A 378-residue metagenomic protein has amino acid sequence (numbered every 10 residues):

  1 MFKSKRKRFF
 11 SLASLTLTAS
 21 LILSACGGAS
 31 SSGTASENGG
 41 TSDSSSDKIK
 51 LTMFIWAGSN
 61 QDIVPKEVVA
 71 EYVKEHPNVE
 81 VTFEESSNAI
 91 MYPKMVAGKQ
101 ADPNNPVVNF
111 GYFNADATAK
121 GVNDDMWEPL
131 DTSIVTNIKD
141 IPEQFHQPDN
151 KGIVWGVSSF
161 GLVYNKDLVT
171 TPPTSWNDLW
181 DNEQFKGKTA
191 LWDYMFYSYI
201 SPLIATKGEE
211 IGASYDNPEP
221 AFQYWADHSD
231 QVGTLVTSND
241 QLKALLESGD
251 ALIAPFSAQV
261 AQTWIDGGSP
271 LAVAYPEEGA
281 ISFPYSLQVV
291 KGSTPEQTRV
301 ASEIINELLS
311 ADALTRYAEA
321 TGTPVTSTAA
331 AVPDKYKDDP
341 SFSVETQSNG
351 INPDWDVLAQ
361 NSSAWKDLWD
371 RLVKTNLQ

Functional and structural regions predicted by a protein language model:
M1-L51, L377-Q378: Short, low-complexity disordered leader/linker segments with a strong preference for bacterial N-terminal type II
F54-P65, N88-A89, N105-E247: Extracytoplasmic ligand-binding site segments that recognize negatively charged/polar headgroups
G58-E80, W264: Short, polar/charged alpha-helical segment
T118-K120, E247, I253-P270: A ligand-binding cleft/hinge motif common to bilobed small-molecule-binding domains
S158, F222-H228, G267-K291: Periplasmic-binding protein-like
G161-L168, I204-G208, P284-E296, R316-A320: A bilobed periplasmic-binding-protein/Venus flytrap-type ligand-binding module shared by bacterial periplasmic
V290-G350: Mature extracytoplasmic/periplasmic domains
E345-Q378: Conserved C-terminal helix/tail region of periplasmic/extracytoplasmic solute-binding proteins
